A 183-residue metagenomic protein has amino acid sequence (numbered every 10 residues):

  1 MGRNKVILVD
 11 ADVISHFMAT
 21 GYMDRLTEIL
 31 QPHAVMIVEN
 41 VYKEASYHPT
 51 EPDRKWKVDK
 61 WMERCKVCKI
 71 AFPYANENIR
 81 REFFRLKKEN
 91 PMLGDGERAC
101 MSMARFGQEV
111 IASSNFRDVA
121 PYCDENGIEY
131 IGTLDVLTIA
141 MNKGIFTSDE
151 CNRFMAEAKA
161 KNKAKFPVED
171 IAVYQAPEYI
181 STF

Functional and structural regions predicted by a protein language model:
G2-E109, E169-F183: Active-site-proximal, substrate-binding regions of enzyme catalytic domains and RNA-binding/basic surfaces
I111-S114: Acidic beta-strand-to-loop metal/phosphate-binding motif
R117-F183: Acidic, PIN/NYN-like endoribonuclease modules and their adjacent C-terminal/linker elements
